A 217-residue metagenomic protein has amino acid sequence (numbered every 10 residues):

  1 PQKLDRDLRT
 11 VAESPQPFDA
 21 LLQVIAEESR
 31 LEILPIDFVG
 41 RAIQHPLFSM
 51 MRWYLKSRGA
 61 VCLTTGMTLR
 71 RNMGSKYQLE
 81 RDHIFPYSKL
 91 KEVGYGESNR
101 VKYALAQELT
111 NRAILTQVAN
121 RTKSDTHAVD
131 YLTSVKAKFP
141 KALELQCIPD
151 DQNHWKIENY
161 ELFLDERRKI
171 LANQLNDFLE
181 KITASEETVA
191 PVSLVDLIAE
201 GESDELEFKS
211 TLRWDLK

Functional and structural regions predicted by a protein language model:
P1-I84, K89: Intrinsically disordered, low-complexity N-proximal targeting/linker segments that flank membranes
Q44, G74-Q78, L105-L109, L164 (+1 more regions): Active-site-proximal structural scaffolding
R70-N72, Y103-Q107, D196-A199: A general structural signal for short secondary-structure junctions and capping/turn motifs
L79, K91-R121: Short beta-strand-alpha-helix junction that forms the catalytic/metal-binding core of metal-dependent nuclease domains
H83-S88, N120, S210-L212: Short, flexible loop/turn elements at secondary-structure junctions
T110-R112, H127, L143, S203-D204: Short glycine-/polar-rich loops that comprise or flank the Walker A/P-loop and associated switch/sensor motifs
Q117-S185: Long, cytosolic, alpha-helical-rich C-terminal regions that act as interaction/scaffolding modules
A184-K217: Conserved N-terminal catalytic/coupling substructures associated with nucleotide/phosphate chemistry
